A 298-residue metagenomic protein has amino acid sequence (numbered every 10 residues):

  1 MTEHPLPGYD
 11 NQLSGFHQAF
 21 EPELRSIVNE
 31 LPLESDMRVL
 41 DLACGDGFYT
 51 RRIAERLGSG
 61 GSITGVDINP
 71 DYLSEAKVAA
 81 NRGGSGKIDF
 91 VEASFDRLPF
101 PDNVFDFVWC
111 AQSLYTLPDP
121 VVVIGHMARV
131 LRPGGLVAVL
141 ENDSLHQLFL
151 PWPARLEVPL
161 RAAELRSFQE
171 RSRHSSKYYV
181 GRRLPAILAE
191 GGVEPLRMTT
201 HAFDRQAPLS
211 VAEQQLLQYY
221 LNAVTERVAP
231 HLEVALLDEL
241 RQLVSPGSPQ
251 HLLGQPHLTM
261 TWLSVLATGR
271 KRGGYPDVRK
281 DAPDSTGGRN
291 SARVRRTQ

Functional and structural regions predicted by a protein language model:
T2-Y9, R197-T259: C-terminal helical/coil "lid" or tail adjacent to the Rossmann-like core of SAM-dependent
Q18-M37, R52: Conserved alpha-helix/loop element of class I SAM-dependent methyltransferases that forms part of the SAM/SAH-binding
L40-L42, F48-R97: Class I SAM-dependent methyltransferase SAM/SAH-binding core
D96-F107: A short acidic, Gly/Pro-enriched loop at the edge of an enzyme's catalytic core that lines a small-molecule cofactor
D106-P120: A short SAM/SAH-binding and catalytic strip from SAM-dependent methyltransferases
V121-L136: A short glycine-rich, Lys/Arg-flanked "PGG" loop and its adjoining helix->strand segment in the class I
A138-L209: Conserved catalytic/acceptor-binding region of the Class I
G191-E194, W262-P283, R293: Core SAM-dependent methyltransferase catalytic element
